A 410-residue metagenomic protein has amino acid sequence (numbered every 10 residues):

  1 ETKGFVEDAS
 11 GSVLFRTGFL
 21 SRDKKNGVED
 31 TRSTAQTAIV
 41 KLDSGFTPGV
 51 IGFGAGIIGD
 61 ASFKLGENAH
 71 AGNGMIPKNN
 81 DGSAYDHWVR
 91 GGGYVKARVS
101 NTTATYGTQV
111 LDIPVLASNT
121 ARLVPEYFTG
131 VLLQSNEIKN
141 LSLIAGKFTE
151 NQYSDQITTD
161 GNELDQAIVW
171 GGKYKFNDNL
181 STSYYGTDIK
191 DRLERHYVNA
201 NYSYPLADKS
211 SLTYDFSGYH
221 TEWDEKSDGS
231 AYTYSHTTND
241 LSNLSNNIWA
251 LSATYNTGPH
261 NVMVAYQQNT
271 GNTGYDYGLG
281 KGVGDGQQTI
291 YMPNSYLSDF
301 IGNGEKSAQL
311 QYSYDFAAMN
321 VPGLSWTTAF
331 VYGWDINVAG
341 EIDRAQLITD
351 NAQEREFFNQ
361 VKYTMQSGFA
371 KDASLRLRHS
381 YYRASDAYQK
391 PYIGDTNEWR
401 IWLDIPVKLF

Functional and structural regions predicted by a protein language model:
E1-T108, F316-A317, Q353, F358-S367 (+1 more regions): Beta-barrel outer-membrane channel/assembly domains of diderm bacteria
E7, R32-A38, H87-G91, P125-T129 (+6 more regions): Residues that define the transmembrane beta-barrel architecture of outer-membrane proteins
V13, A38-S44, G93-A97, V131-S135 (+7 more regions): Residues on the lipid-exposed face of transmembrane beta-strands in outer-membrane beta-barrel proteins
F15-F19, A104-S118, L143-E150, W170 (+5 more regions): Transmembrane beta-strand segments that form the barrel wall of outer-membrane beta-barrel proteins
G49-F53, N101-T105, N140-I144, Q152 (+7 more regions): Repeated loop/turn-to-beta-strand initiation elements of outer-membrane beta-barrel proteins
F63, I144-G161, D188, A207-D299 (+2 more regions): Outer-membrane beta-barrel translocator/channel fold
A69-D86, T102-K173, N177, S183 (+2 more regions): Surface-exposed coil loops of outer-membrane beta-barrel proteins
N269-N359: C-terminal structural cap/anchor segments
